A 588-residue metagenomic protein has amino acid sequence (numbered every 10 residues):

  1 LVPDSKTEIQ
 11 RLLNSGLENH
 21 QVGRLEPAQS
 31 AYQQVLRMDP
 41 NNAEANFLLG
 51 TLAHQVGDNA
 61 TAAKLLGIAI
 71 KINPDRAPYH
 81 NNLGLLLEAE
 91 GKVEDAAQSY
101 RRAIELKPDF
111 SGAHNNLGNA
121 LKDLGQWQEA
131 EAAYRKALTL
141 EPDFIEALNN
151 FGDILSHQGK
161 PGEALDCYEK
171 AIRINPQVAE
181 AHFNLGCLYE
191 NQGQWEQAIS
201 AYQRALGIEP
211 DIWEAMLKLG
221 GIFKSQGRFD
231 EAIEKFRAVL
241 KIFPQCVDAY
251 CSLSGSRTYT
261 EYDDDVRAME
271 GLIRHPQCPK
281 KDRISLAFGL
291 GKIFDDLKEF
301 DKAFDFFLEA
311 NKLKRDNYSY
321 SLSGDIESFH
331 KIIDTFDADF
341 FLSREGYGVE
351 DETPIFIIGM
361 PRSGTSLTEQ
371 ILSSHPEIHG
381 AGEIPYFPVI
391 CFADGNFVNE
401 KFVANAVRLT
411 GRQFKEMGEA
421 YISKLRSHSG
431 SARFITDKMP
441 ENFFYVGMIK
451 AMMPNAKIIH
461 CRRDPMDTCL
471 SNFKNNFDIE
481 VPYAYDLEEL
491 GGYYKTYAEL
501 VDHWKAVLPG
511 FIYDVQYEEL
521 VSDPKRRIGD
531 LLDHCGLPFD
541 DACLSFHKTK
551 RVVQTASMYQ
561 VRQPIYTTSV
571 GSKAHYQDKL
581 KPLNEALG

Functional and structural regions predicted by a protein language model:
L1-R11, M269, Q277-P279: TPR-adjacent "capping" and linker segments in tetratricopeptide-repeat scaffold/adaptor proteins
K6, Q21-A31, H54-I68, P78 (+9 more regions): Structural signature of tandem alpha-helical TPR/SEL1-like repeats, specifically the intra-repeat loop/turn
L13-L17, Q21, E44-Q55, P78-A89 (+6 more regions): Conserved alpha-helical positions within TPR/SEL1-like repeat arrays
Y250-S254, V266-Q277, K281, L286-P354 (+3 more regions): PAPS-dependent sulfotransferases, especially Golgi type II membrane carbohydrate sulfotransferases
Y347-A451: Phosphate-binding active sites in nucleotide-utilizing proteins
I449-S471: Conserved phosphate-donor/acceptor-positioning beta-strand/loop module used by diverse small-molecule
